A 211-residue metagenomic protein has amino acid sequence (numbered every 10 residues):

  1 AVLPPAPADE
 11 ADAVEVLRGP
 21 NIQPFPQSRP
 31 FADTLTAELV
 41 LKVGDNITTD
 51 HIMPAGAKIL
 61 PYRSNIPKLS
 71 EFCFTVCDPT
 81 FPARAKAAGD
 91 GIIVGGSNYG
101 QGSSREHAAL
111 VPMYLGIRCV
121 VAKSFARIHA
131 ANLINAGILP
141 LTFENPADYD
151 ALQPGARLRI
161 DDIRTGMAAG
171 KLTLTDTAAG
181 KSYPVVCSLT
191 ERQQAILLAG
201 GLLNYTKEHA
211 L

Functional and structural regions predicted by a protein language model:
A1-L211: Fe-S-dependent hydro-lyases/dehydratases of central metabolism
